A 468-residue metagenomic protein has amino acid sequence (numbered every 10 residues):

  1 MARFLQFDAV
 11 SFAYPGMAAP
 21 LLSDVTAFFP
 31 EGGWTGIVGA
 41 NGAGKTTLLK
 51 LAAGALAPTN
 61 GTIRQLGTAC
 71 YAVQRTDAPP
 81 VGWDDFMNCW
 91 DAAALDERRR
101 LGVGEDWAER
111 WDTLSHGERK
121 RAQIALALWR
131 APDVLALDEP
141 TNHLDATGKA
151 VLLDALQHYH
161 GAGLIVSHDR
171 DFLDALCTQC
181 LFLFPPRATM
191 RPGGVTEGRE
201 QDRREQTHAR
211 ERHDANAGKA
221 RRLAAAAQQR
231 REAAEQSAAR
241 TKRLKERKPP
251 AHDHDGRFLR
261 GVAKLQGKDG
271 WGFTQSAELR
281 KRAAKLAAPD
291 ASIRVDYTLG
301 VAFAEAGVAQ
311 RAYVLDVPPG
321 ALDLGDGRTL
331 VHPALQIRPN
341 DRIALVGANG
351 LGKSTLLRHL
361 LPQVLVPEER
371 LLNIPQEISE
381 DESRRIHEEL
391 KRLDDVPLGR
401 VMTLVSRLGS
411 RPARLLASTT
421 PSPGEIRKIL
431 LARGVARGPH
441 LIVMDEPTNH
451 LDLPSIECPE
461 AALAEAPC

Functional and structural regions predicted by a protein language model:
M1-A209, F303-C468: ABC ATP-binding cassette signature C-motif
N60, D84-E97, F182-Y297: Extended, highly charged alpha-helical segments
